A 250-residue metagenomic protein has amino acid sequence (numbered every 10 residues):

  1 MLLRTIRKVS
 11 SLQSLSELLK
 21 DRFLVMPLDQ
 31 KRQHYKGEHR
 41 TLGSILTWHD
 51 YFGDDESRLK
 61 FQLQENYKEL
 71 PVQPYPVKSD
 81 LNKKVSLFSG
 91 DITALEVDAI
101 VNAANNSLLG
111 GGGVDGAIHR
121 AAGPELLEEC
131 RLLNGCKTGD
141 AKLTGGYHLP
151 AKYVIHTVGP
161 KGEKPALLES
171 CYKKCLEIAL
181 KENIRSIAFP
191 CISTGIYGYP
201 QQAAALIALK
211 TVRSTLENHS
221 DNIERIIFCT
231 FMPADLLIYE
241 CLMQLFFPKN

Functional and structural regions predicted by a protein language model:
M1-N250: Macrodomain-like recognition of ADP-ribose-binding/processing modules
